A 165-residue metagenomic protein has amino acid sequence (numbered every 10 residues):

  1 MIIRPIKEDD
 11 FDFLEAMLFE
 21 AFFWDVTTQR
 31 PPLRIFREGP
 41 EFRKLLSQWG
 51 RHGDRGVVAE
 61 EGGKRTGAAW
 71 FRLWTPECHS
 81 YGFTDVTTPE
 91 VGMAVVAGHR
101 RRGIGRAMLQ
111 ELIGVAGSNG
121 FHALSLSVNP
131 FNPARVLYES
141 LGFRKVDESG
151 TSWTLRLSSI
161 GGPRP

Functional and structural regions predicted by a protein language model:
I2-A16, D147: A short beta-loop-alpha structural element at the N-terminal edge of CoA-dependent acyl/N-acetyltransferase catalytic
F19-L45: Conserved GNAT-fold acetyl-CoA-binding loop/helix
R43-V58: A short helix-loop-beta-strand connector motif used in the catalytic cores of GNAT acetyltransferases and, in some
E60, E90-R101, V128: A short, internal acetyl-CoA/4′-phosphopantetheine-binding micro-motif in the GNAT/acyltransferase core
E60-G92: Conserved acyl-donor/pantetheine-binding loop and adjacent beta-alpha core of acyl/acetyltransferases and related
R101-S118, E139-S140: Conserved acetyl-CoA-binding loop-helix of GNAT-fold acetyltransferases
A116-N129: Conserved GNAT acetyl-CoA-binding A-motif
E139-S149: Conserved acetyl-CoA-binding loop of GNAT-fold acetyltransferases
